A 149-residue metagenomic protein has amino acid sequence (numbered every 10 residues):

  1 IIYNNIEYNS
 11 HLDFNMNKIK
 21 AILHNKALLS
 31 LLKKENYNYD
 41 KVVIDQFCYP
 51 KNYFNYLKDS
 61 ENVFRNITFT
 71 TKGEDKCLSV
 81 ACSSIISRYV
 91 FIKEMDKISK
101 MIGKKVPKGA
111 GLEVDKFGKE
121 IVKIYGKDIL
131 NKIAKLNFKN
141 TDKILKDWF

Functional and structural regions predicted by a protein language model:
I1-F149: RNase H-like, Mg2+-dependent phosphodiesterase core, and more generally RNA phosphate-backbone-engaging helix-loop
